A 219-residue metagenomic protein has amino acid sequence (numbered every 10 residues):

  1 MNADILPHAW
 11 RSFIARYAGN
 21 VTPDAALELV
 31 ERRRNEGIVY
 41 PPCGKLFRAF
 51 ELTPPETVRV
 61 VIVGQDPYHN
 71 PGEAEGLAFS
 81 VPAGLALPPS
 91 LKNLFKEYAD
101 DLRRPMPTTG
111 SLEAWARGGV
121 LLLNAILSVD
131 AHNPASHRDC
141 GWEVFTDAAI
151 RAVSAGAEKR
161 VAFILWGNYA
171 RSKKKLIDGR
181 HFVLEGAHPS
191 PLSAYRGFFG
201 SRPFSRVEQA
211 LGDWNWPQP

Functional and structural regions predicted by a protein language model:
D4-L165, Y169-I177, H181-E185, P189-A194 (+2 more regions): A polyanion-binding, active-site-adjacent surface
